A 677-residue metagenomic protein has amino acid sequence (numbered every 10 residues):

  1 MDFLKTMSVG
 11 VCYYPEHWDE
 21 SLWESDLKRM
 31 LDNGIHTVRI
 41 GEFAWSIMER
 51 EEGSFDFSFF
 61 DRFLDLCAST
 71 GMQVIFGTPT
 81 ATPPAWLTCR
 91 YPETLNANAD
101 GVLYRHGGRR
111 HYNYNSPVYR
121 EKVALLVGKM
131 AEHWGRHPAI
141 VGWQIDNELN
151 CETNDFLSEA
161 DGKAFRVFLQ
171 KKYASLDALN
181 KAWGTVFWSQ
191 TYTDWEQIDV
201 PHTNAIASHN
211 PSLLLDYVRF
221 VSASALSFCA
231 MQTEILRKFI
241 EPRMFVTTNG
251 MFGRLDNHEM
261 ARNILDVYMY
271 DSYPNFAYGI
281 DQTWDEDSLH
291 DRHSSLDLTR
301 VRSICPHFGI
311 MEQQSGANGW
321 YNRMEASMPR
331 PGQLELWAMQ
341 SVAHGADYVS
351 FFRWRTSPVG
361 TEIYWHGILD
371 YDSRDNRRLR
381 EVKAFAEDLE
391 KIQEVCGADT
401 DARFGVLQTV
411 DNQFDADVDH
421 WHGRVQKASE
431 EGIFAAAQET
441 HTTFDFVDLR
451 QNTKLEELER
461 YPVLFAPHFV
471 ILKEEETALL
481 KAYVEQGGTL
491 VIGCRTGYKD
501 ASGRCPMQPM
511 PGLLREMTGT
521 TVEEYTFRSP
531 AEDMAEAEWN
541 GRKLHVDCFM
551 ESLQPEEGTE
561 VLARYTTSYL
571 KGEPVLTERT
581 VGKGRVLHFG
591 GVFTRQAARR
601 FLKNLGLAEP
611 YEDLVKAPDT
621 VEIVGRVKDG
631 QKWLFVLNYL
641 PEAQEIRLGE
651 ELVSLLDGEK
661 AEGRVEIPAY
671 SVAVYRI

Functional and structural regions predicted by a protein language model:
M1-L22, R29-H36, T283: An acidic-aromatic substrate-binding cleft motif
K5-V9, G34-H36, A68-V74, R136-V141 (+6 more regions): Short, well-ordered coil/turn segments that N-cap beta-strands
V9-W18, F43-S58, R105-A124, L149-T153 (+6 more regions): The substrate-binding groove and active-site-proximal loops of carbohydrate-active enzymes, especially glycoside
V11, M30, V38, C67 (+9 more regions): Conserved, mostly hydrophobic/aromatic
W18-D32, V123-K129, M251-A261, R330-A338 (+1 more regions): Short, acidic/polar
E24-L31, R39-L103, Q232-I240: Aromatic-lined substrate-binding rim segments of carbohydrate-active enzymes
G101-R292, L296: Polysaccharide-binding and catalytic clefts of secreted carbohydrate-active enzymes
W195-I198, A230, P242-R243, Y273-F276 (+1 more regions): Carbohydrate-binding surfaces of carbohydrate-active enzymes
